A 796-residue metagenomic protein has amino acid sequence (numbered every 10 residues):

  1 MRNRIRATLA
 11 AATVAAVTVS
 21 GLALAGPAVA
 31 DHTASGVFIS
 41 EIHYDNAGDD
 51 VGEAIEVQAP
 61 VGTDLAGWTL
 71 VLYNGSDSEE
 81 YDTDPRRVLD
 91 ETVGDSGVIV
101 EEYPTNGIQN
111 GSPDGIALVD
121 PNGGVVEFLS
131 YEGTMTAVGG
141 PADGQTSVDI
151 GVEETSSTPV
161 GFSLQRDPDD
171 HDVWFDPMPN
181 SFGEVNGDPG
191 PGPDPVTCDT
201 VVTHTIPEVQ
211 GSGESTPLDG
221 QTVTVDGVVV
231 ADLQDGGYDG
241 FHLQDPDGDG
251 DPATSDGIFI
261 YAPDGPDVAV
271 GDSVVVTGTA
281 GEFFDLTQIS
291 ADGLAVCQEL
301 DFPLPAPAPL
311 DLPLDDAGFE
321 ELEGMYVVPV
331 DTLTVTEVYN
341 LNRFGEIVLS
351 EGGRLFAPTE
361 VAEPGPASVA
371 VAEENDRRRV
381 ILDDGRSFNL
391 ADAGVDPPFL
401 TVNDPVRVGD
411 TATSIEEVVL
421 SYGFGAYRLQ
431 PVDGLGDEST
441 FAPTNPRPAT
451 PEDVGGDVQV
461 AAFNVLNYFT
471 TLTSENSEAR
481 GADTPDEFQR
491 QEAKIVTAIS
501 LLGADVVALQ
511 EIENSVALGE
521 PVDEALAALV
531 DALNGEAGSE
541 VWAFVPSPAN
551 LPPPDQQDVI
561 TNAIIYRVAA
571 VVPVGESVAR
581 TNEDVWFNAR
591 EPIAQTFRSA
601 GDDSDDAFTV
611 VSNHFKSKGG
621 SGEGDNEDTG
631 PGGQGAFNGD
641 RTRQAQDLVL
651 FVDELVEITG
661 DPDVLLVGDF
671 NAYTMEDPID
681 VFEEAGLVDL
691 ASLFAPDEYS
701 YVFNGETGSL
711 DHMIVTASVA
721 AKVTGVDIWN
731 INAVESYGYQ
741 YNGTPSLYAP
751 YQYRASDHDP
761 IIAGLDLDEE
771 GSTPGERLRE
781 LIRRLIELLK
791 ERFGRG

Functional and structural regions predicted by a protein language model:
M1-T8: Bacterial Sec-dependent N-terminal signal peptides
L9-A16, P27-P207, V296-Q298, G365-A370 (+4 more regions): Intrinsically disordered, low-complexity linkers and terminal tails enriched in Ser/Thr/Pro/Gly with interspersed basic
A30, G771-G796: Composition-driven, intrinsically disordered low-complexity tracts enriched in small residues
V37-Y44, D49-T63, W68-G75, E80-Q109 (+13 more regions): Mobile, glycine-rich extracellular loop/lid and propeptide segments that shape or gate substrate/ligand access
D49-V57, G139-D149, V173-S181, T216-T222 (+3 more regions): Short, polar loop/linker segments at the starts of domains and inter-domain junctions
D64-V71, D239-G240, T336-E346, V574 (+1 more regions): Short, hydrophobic/aromatic beta-strand segments
N106-I108, T134, I150-P159, D170-F175 (+5 more regions): Divalent cation-coordinating acidic motifs and surrounding scaffolds that mediate Ca2+/Mg2+/Mn2+/Zn2+-dependent binding
N186-V496, T581-E591, R641, Y699: Extended non-catalytic accessory segments flanking core domains
